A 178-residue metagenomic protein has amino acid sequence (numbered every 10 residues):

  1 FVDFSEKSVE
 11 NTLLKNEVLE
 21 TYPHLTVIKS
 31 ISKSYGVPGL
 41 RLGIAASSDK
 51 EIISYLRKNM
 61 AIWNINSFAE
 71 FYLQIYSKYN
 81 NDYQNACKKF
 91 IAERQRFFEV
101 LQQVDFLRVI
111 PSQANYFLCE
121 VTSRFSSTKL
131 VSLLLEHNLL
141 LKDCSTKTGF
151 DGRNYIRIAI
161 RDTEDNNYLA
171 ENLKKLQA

Functional and structural regions predicted by a protein language model:
F1-S34: Active-site pre-lysine segment of PLP-dependent enzymes
V2, K29, I65, L141-D143: Hydrophobic residues in well-ordered beta-strands that form the structural core
H24-I110: PLP-dependent aminotransferase class I/II
V37-R41, R124-S127, V131, D151-N154: A short, glycine/Asx- and small/polar-enriched loop/turn that sits immediately N-terminal to a beta-strand
S48, L118-R124, H137-K174: Conserved PLP-binding active-site segment of the aspartate aminotransferase-like
L56, L130, L169-N172: Hydrophobic side chains in well-ordered alpha-helices
F90-I91, V104-H137, I160: Conserved PLP-binding catalytic core of the aspartate aminotransferase-like
